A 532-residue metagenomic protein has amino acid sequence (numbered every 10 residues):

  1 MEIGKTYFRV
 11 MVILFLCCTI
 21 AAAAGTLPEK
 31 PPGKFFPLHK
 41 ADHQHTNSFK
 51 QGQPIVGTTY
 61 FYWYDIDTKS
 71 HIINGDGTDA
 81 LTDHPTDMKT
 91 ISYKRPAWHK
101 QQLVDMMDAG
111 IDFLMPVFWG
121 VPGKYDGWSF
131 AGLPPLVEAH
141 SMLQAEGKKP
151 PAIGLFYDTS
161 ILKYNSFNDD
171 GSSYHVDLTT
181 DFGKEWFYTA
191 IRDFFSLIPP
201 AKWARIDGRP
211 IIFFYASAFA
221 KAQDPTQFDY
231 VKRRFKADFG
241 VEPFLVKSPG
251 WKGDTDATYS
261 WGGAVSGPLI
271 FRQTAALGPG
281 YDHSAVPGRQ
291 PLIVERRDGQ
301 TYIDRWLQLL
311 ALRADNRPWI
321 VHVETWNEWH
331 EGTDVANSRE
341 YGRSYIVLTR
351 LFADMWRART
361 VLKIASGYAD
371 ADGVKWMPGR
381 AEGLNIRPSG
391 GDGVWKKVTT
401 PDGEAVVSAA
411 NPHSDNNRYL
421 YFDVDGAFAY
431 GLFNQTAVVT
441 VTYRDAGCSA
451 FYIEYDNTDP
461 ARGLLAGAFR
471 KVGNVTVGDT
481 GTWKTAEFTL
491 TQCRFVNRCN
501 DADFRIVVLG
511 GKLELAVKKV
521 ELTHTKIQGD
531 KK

Functional and structural regions predicted by a protein language model:
M1-V12: Bacterial N-terminal signal peptides that target proteins for export
V10-A21: Bacterial N-terminal signal peptides
G25-D370, T442-A446, D456-D459, R470 (+3 more regions): Glycan-processing catalytic domains of CAZymes
K363-Y430, G463-G467: Glycan-recognition and processing domains
N417-Y419, T436-T440, W483-E487: Intrinsic-disorder/low-complexity, polar/charged segments enriched in Ser/Thr/Lys/Arg/Asp/Glu/Gln
R418-L420, A437, G447-F451, L513-K518: Short beta-strand/loop motifs in extracellular/secreted proteins, especially within beta-sandwich accessory domains
G431-A446: A short beta-strand element within beta-rich, extracytoplasmic domains of secreted/secretory-pathway proteins
G431-N434, R494-D501: Short glycine/proline/serine/threonine-rich loop/turn segments at secondary-structure transition edges
